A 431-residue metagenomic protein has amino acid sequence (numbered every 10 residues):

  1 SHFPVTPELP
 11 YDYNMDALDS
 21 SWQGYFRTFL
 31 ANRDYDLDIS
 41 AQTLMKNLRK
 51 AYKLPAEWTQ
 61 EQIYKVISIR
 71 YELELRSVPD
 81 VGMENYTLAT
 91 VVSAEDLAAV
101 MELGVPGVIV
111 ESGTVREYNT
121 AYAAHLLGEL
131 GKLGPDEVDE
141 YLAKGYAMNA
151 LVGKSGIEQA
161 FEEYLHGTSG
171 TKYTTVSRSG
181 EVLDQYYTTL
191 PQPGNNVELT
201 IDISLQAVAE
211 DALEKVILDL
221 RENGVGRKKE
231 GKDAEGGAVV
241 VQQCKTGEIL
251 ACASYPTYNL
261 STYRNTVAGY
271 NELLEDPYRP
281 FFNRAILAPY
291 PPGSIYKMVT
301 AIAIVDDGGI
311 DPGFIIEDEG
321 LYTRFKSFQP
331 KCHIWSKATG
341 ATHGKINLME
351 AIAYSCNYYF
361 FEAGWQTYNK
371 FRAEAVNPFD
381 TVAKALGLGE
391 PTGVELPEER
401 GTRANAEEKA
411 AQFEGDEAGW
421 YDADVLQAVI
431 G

Functional and structural regions predicted by a protein language model:
S1-P191, E214-A238, C244, T257 (+5 more regions): Membrane-proximal periplasmic segments of bacterial cell-envelope enzymes, especially penicillin-binding proteins
V91-V92, I203-S204, S355: Short beta->alpha linker loops
R116-Y118, Q206, T402-R403: A short acidic, often aromatic-flanked loop/helix-cap motif at beta-alpha or helix-coil junctions that lines enzyme
T174-Q192, I201, G231-K232, G237-I295 (+1 more regions): Beta-lactam-recognizing serine transpeptidase/beta-lactamase-like catalytic domain environment
V197-Q206: Bateman/CBS regulatory modules and CBS-like beta-alpha motifs in cytosolic regions of diverse proteins
